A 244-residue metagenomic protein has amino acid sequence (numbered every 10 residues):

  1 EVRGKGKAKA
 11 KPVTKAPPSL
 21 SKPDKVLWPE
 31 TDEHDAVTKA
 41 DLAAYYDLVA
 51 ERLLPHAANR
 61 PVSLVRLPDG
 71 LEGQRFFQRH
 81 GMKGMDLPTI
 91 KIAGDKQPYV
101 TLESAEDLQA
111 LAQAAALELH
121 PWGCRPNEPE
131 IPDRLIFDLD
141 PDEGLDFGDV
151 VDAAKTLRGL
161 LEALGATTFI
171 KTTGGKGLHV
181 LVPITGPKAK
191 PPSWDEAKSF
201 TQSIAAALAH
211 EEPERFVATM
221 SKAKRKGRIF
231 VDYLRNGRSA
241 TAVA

Functional and structural regions predicted by a protein language model:
E1-T14, G227-F230, L234-A244: Intrinsically disordered, low-complexity regulatory tails
K11-K15, S21, A43, D47-F147 (+3 more regions): SsDNA-processing nucleotidyl-transfer enzymes
P17-V37, T241: Acidic, metal-coordinating catalytic segment for phosphate/diphosphate chemistry, firing primarily on the Nudix
V26, R52, G70, K83 (+4 more regions): Short loop/turn segments at secondary-structure transitions that flank enzyme active sites
W28-L42, D138-V150, P187-A197: Short histidine-centered catalytic/ligand-binding loop motif
V65-L67, T168-G174, T219-A223: Short beta-strand
F77-Q97, D146-E162, V182-R215, R235-A244: Helical (often loop-to-helix) elements that flank the catalytic cores of nucleotide-handling enzymes
T172-V182: Short, conserved phosphate-binding/catalytic loop or strand-edge motifs used in phosphoryl-/nucleotidyl-transfer
